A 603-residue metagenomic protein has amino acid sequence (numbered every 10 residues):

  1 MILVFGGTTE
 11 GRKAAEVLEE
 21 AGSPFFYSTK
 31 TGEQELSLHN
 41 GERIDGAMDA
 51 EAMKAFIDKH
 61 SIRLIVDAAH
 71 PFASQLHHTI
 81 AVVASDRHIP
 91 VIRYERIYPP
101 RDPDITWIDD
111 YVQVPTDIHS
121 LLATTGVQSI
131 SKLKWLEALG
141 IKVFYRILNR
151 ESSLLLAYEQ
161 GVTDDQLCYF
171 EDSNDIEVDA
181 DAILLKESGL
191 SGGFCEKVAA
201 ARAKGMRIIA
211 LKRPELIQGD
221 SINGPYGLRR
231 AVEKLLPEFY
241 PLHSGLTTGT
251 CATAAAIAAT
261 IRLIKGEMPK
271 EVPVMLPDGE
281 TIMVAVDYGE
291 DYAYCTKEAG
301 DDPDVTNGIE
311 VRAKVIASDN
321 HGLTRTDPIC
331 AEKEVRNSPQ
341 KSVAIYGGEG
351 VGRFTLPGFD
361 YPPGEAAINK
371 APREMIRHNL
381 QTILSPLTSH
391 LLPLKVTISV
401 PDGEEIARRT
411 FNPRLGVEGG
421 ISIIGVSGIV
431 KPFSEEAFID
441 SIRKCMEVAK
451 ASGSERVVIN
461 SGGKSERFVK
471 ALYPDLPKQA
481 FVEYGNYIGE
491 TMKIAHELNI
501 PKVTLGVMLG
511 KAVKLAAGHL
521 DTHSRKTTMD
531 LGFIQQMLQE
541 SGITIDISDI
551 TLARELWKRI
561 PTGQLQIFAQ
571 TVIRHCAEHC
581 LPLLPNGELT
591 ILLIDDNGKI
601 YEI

Functional and structural regions predicted by a protein language model:
M1-S28, I89-G161, R229-R230, L235: Non-catalytic interface/targeting segments
F26-M48, P103-I105, L154-Q160, I282-A285: N-terminal beta-loop-helix "entrance" segment that forms/cooperates in small-molecule cofactor or anionic ligand
G41-I57, L167-N174: Glycine-rich, highly charged phosphate/nucleotide-binding loops
D49-P99, A182, G189: N-terminal glycine-rich phosphate/adenylate-binding segment common to multiple enzyme folds
Y158-K204, I209-R213: A C-terminal functional module that forms or caps the active site or interfaces directly with catalytic machinery
F239-D319, Q340-L384, L394-R409, P413: Generic N-terminal targeting/processing segments that precede catalytic cores or assembly contacts
H243-G249, L415, I421, V426-A569 (+2 more regions): A structural signal for small-residue-enriched, beta-sheet-centric alpha/beta enzyme cores and oligomeric scaffold folds
D319-E332, Q340, S385-L392: Arg/Gly-rich low-complexity intrinsically disordered repeat tracts
